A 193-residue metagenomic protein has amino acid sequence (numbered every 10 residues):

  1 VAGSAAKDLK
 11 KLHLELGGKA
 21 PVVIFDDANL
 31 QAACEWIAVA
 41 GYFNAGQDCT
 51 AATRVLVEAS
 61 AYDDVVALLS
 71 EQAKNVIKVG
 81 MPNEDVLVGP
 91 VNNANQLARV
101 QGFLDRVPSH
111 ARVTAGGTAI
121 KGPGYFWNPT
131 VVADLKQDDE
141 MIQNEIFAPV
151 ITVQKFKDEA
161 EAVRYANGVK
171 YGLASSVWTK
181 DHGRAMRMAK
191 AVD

Functional and structural regions predicted by a protein language model:
V1-K136: ALDH superfamily catalytic-core signature
V23, A119, F126-D193: Conserved C-terminal structural/oligomerization subdomain of aldehyde/semialdehyde dehydrogenase
